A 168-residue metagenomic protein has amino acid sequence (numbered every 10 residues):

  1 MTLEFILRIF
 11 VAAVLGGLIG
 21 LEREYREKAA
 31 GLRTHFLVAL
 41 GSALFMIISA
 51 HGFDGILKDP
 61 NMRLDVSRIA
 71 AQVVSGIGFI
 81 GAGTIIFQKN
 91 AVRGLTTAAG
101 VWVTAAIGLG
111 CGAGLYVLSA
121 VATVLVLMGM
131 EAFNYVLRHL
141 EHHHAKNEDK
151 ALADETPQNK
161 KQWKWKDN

Functional and structural regions predicted by a protein language model:
M1-N61, D65-S67, Y116, P157-N168: Alpha-helical transmembrane segments and their membrane-interface boundaries that form or gate the permeation pathway
G16-I19, S42-M46, A50, I77-T84 (+1 more regions): Alpha-helical transmembrane segments of multi-pass membrane proteins
G17-A29, I80-R93, Y135-R138: C-terminal ends of transmembrane helices
L37-I47, Q72, A99-G112, D154-E155: Small-residue-rich segments of transmembrane alpha-helices in multi-pass membrane proteins, especially helix faces
M62-L64, Q88, V92-E131: Structural signal for the N-terminal portions of transmembrane helices and their immediately preceding loop/interface
D65-G76, T97-V101, M128-L140, W163: Alpha-helical membrane-embedding segments and immediately adjacent membrane-interface amphipathic helices
V74-G81, I107-A113, Y135-K146: Short, highly charged low-complexity linear segments
L115-N168: Canonical alpha-helical transmembrane segment with a positive-inside/aromatic-interface signature
